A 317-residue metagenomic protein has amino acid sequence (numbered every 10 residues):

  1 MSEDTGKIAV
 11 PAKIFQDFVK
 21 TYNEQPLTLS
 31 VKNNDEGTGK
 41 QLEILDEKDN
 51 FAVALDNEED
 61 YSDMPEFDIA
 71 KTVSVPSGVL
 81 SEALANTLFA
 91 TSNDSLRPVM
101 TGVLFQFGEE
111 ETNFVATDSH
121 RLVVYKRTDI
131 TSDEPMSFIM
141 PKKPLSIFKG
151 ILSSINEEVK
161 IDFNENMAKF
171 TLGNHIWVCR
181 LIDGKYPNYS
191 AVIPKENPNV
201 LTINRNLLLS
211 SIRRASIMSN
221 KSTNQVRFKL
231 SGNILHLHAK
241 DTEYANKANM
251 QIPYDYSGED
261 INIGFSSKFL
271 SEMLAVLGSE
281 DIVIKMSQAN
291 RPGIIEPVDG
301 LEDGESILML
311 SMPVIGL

Functional and structural regions predicted by a protein language model:
M1-L317: Structural preference for solvent-exposed beta-strand-turn elements and adjacent flexible terminal/loop segments within
